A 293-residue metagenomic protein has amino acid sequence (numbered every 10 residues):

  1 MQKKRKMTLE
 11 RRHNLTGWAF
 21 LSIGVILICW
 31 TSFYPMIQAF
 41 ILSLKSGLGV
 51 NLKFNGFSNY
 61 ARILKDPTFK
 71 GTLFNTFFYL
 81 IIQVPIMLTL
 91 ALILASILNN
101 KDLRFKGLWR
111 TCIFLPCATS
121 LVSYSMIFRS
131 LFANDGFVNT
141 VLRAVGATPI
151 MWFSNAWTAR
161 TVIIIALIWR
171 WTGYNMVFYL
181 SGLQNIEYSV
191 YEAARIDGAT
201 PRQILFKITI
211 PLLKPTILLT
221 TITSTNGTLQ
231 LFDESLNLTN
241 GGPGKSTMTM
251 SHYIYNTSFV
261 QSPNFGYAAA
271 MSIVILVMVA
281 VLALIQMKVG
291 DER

Functional and structural regions predicted by a protein language model:
K4, L9-R293: A structural signal for multi-pass alpha-helical bundles of membrane permease subunits that mediate small-molecule
